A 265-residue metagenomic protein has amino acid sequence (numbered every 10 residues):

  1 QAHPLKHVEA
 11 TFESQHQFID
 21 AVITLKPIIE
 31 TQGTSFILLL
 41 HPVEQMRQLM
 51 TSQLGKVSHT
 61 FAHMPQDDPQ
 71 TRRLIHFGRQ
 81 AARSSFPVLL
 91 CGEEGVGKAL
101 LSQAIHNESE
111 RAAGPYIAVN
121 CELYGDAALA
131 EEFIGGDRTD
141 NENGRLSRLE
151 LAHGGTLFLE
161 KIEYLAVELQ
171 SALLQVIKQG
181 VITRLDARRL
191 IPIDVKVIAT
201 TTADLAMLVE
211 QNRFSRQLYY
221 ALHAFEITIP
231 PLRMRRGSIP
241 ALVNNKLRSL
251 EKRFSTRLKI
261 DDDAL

Functional and structural regions predicted by a protein language model:
A2-Q45: PAS-family sensory/regulatory modules and their coupling/dimerization elements
P27-R72: Sensory coupling linkers of modular signal transduction proteins
I28-E30, I182, L232: Sensor-regulatory modules in signal-transduction proteins
F77-N141, E150-A166, P231-G237: Conserved post-Walker A coupling segment in P-loop NTPases
E93, R111-G114, D186-K196, A203-L265: Nucleotide-binding/hydrolysis machinery
L101, A128-L129, G144-R148, K161 (+10 more regions): Helical "lid/switch" subdomain of P-loop NTPase nucleotide-binding domains
F158-L159, Q175, V195-T202: Structural recognition of the conserved hydrophobic beta-strand(s) that form the central parallel beta-sheet of P-loop
